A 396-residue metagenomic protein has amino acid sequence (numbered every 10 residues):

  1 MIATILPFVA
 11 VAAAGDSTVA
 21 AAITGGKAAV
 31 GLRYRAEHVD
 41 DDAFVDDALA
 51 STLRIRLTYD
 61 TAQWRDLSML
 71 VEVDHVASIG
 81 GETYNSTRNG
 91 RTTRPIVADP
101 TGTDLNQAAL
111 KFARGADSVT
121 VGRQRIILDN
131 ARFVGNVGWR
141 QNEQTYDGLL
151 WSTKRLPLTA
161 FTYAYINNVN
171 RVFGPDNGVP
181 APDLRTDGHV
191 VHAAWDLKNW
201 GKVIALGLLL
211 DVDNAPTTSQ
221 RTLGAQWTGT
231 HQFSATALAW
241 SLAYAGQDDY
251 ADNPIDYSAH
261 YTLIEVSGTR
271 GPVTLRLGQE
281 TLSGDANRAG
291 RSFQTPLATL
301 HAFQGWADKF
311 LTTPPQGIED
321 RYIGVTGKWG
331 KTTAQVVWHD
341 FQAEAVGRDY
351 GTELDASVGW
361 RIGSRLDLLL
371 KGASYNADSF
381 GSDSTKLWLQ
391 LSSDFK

Functional and structural regions predicted by a protein language model:
T18-V39, R65-V71, T159: Transmembrane beta-strand segments of Gram-negative outer membrane beta-barrel proteins
A21, Y59-Q63, K111-R114, S152-R155 (+8 more regions): Residue-level signature of outer-membrane beta-barrel architecture
T24, D47-L53, G102-N106, E143-D147 (+7 more regions): Residues that define the transmembrane beta-barrel architecture of outer-membrane proteins
A28, R65-M69, A116-T120, P157-Y163 (+5 more regions): Repeated loop/turn-to-beta-strand initiation elements of outer-membrane beta-barrel proteins
Y34, V191-A193, I323, D383-K396: Outer-membrane beta-barrel "beta-signal"
Y34-D40, V73-I79, R114-A116, R123-L128 (+9 more regions): Transmembrane beta-strands of outer-membrane beta-barrel pores
E37-L53, Q63-A108, V119, I126-Q141 (+6 more regions): Surface-exposed loop and membrane-interface regions of Gram-negative outer-membrane beta-barrel proteins
Y84-A98, A239-W329, T333-Q335: Extracellular/periplasmic loop regions
